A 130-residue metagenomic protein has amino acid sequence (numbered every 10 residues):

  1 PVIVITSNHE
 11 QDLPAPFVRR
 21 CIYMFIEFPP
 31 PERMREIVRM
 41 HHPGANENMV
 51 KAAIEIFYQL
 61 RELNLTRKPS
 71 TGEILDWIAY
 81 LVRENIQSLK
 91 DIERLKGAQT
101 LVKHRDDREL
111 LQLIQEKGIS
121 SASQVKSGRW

Functional and structural regions predicted by a protein language model:
P1-W130: C-terminal regulatory/interaction module of P-loop NTP-utilizing enzymes
